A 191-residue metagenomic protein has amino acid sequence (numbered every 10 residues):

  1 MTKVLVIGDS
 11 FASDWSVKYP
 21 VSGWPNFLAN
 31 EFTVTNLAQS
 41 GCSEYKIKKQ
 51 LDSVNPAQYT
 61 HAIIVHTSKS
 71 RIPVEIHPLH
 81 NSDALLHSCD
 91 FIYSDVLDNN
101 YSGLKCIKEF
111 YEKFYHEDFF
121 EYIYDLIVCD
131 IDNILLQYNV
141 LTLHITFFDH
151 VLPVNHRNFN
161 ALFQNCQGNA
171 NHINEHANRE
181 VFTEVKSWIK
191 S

Functional and structural regions predicted by a protein language model:
M1-K46, Q50-P56: Serine-esterase "nucleophile elbow" of acetyl-processing enzymes
T2, D52-S191: Alpha-helical cap/lid subdomain in secreted, periplasmic, or secretory-pathway luminal O-acyl-processing enzymes
